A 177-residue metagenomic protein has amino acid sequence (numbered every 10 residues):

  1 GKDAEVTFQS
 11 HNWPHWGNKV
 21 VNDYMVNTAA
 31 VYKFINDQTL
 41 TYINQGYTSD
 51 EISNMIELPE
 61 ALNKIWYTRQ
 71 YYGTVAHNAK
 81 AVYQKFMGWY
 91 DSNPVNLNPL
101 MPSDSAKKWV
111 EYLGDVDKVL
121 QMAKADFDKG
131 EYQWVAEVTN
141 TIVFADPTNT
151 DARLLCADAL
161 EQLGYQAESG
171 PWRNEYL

Functional and structural regions predicted by a protein language model:
G1-E51, M55-Y90, L155, A159-Q162 (+1 more regions): Divalent-metal (often Zn2+) His-rich catalytic cores of metallo-beta-lactamase-fold enzymes
V95-K118: TPR-adjacent "capping" and linker segments in tetratricopeptide-repeat scaffold/adaptor proteins
